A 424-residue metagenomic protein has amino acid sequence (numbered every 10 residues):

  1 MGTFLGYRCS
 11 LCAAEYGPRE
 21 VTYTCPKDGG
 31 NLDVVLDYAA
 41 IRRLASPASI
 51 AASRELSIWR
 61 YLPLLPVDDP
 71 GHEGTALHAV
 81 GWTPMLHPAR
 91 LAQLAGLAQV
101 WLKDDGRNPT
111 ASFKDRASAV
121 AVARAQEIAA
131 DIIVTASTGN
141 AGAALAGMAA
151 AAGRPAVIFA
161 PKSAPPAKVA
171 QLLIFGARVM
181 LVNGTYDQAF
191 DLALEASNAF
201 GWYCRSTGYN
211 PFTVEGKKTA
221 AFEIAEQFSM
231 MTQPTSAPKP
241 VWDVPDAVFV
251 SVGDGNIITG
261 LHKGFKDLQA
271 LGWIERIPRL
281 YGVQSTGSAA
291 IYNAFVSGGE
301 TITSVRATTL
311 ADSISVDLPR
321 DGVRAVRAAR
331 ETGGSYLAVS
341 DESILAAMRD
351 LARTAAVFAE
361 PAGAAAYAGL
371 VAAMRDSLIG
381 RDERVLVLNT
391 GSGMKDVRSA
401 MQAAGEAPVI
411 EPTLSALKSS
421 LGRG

Functional and structural regions predicted by a protein language model:
M1-G424: PLP-dependent amino-acid enzyme catalytic core
